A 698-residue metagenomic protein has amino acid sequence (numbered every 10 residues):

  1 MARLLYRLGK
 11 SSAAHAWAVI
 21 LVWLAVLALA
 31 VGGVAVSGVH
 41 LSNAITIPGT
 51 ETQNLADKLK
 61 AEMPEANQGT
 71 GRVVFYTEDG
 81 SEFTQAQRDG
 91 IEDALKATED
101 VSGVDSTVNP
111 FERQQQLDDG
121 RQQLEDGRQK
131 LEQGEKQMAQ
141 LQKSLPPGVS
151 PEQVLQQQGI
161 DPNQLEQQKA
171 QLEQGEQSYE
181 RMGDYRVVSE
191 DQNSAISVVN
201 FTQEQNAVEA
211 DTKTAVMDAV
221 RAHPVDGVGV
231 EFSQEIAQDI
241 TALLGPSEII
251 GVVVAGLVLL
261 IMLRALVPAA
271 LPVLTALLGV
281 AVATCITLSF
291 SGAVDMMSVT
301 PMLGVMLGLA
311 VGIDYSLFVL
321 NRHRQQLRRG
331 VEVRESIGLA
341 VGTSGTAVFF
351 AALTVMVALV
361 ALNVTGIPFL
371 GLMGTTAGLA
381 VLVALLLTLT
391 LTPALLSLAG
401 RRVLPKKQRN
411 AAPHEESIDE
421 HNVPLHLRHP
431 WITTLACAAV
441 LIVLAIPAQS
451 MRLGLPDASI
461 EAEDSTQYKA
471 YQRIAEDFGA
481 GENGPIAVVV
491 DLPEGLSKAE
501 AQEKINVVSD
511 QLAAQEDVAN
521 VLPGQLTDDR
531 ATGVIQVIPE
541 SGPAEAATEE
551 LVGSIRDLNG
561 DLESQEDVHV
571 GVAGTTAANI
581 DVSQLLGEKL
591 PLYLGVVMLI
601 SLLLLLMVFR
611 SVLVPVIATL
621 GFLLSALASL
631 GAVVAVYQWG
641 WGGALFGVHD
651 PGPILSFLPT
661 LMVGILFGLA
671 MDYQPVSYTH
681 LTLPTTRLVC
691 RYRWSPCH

Functional and structural regions predicted by a protein language model:
M1-V39, A44, F201-L453, D567-V568 (+3 more regions): Membrane-embedded transmembrane helical bundles of large multi-pass transporters/channels
V26-G32, A66-T70, E190-S194, A445-I446: Short, compositionally biased low-complexity segments
V39-H40, I47, N54-L59: Alpha-helical transmembrane segments
S42-T46, D184-Y185: A detector of helix-start/N-cap boundary segments at the beginnings of structured domains
T52-A56, K60-N67, T84-G229, S450-W639: Structured non-transmembrane domains adjacent to transmembrane bundles in polytopic membrane proteins
G71-E78: Acidic/histidine-rich, surface-exposed loop or edge segments in extracytoplasmic proteins
D79-F83, Q116-L117, D239-T241: Short active-site-adjacent helix-start/loop capping segments
